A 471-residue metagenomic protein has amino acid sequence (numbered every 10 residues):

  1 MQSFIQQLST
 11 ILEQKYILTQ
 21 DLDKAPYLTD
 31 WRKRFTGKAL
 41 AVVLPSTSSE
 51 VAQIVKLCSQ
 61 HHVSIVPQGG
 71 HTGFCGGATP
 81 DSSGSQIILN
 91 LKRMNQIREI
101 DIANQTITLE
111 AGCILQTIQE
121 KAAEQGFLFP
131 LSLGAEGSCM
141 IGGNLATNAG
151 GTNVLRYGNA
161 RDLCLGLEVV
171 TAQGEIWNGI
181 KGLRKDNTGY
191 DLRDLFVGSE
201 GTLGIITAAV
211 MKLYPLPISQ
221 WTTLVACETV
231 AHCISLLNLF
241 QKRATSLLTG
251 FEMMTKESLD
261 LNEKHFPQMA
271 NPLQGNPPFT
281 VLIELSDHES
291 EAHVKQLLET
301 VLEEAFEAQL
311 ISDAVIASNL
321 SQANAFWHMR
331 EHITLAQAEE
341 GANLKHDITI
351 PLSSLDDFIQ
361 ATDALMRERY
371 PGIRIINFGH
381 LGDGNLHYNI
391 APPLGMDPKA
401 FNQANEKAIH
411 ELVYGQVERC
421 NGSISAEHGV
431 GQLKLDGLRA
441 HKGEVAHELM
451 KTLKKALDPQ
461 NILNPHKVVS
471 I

Functional and structural regions predicted by a protein language model:
M1-K56, G73-Q105, S258-A270, L320-L344 (+1 more regions): N-terminal flexible segment immediately upstream of the FAD-binding catalytic core in FAD-dependent oxidoreductases
M1-W31, K38, H61-V63, A305-S321 (+2 more regions): N-terminal accessory segments
T19-K24, L224-C227, I234-N405, L412 (+2 more regions): C-terminal substrate-recognition/cap domain of FAD-linked oxidoreductases
L22, G69-H71, G134, K256 (+1 more regions): Short, ordered loop/turn segments at secondary-structure junctions
Q96-G250, L463: FAD-binding subdomain of flavoenzyme oxidoreductases
I102-Q105, D397-K399, L433-R439: Short beta-alpha connecting loops at secondary-structure transitions that line or flank enzyme active sites
E175, L435-I471: Activity-critical C-terminal alpha-helical subdomain
